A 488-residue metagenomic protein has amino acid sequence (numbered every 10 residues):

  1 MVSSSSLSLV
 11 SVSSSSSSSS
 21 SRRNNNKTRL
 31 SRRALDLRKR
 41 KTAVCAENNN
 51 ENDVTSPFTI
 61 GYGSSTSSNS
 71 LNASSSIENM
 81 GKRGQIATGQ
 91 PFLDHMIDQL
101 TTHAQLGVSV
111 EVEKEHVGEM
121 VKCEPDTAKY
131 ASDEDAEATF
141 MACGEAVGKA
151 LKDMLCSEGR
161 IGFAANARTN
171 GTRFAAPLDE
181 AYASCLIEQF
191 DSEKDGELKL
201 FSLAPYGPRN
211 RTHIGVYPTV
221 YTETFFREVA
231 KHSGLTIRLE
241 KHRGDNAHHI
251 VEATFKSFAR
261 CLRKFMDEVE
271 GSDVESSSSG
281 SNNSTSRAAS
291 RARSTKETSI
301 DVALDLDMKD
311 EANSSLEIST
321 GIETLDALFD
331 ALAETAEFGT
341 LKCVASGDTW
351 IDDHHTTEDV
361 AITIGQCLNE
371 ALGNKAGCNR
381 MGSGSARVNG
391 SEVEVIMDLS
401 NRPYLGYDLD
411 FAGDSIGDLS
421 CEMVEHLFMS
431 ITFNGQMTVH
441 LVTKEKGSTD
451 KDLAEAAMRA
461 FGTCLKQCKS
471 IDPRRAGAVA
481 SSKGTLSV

Functional and structural regions predicted by a protein language model:
M1-R23, K27-T28: N-terminal chloroplast transit peptides
S3, S11-S13, V44-C45, T55 (+1 more regions): N-terminal non-cleavable signal-anchor helices
R22-R23, R29-R33, R38-R40: Basic polycationic patches enriched in arginine
L37-N52: N-terminal plastid-targeting presequences
N49-V488: Structural preference for solvent-exposed beta-strand-turn elements and adjacent flexible terminal/loop segments within
